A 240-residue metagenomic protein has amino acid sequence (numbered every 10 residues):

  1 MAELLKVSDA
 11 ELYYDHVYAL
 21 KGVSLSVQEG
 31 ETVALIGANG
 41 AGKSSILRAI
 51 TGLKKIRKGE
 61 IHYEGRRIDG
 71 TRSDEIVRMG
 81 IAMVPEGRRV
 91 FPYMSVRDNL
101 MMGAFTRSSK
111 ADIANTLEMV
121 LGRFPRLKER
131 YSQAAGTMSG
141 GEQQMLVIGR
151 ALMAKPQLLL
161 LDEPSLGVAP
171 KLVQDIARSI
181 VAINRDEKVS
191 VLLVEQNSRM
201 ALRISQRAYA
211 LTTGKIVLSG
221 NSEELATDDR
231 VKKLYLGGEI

Functional and structural regions predicted by a protein language model:
D15, V33, T71, V96-N115 (+3 more regions): ABC-type ATPase nucleotide-binding domains, specifically the catalytic core motifs of the NBD
I36-A38: The feature captures the beta-strand-to-loop junction immediately N-terminal to the Walker
T51: Helix-to-loop junction immediately C-terminal to a conserved catalytic motif
G59-R67, M79, D112-L117: Conserved ABC transporter NBD signature motif
A151-L152: ABC ATPase C-loop
K155: Conserved catalytic motifs of ABC-family nucleotide-binding domains
Q174-K188: Helical segment within the ABC ATPase nucleotide-binding domain
